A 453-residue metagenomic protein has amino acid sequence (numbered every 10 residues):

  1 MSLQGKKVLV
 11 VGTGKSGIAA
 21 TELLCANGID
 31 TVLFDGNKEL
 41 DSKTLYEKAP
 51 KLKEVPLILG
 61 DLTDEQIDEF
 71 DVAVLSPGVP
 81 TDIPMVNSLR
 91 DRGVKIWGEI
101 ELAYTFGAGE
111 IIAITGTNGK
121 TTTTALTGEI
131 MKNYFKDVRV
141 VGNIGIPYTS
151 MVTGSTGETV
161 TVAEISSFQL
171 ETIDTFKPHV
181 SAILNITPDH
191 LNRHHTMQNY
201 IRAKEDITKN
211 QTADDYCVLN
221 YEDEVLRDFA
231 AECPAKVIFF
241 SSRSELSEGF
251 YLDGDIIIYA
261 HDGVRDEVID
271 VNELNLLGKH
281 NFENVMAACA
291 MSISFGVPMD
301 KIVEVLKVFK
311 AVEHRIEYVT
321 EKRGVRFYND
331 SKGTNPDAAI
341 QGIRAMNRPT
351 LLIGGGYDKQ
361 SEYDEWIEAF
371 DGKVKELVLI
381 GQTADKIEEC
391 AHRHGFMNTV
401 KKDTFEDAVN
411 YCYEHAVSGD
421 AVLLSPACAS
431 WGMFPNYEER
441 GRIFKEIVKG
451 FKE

Functional and structural regions predicted by a protein language model:
M1-G98, L102, L277: N-terminal leader/targeting and accessory segments in enzymes
S2-K7, G17-N27, D137, V271-V374: Nucleotide phosphate-binding/pyrophosphate-handling subdomain across enzymes that bind or process nucleotide phosphates
G14, N37, I144, E222-D223 (+2 more regions): Residues in the short beta-alpha loop(s) of Rossmann-like NAD(P)-binding domains
E22-A26, E65-D68, P77-Y221, V225-K236 (+3 more regions): Phosphate-binding loop of NTP-binding sites
D30-D35, R139-V140, V162, F239 (+1 more regions): Short beta-strand "acidic-cap" motif of Rossmann-like dinucleotide-binding folds
D30-N37, C217-Y221, I353-G354, K373-Q382: Short internal beta-strands
L45-K51, D364-D420: C-terminal helical cap/extension that packs against the catalytic core of soluble nucleotide-cofactor enzymes
G60-D61, W97-E101, P234-L252, V303-K307 (+2 more regions): Beta-strand->loop->alpha-helix junctions that form or flank phosphate-binding loops in nucleotide-handling enzymes
